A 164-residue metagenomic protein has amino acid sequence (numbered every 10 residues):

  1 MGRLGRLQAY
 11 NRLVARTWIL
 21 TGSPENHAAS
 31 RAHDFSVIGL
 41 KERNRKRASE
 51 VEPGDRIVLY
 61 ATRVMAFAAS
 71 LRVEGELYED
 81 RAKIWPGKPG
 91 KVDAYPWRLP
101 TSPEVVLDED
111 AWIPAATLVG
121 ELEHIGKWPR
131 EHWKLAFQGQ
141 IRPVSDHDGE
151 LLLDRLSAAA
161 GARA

Functional and structural regions predicted by a protein language model:
M1-P53, A61-V64, D146-L151, R155-A164: Compositionally biased, charged N-terminal/linker segments
P53-D55, W97: Short beta-strand or tight-loop elements that sit immediately N-terminal to catalytic metal-binding acidic residues
M65-S70: Short, Lys/Arg- and Gly-enriched loop/turn segments at beta-strand edges
V73-R142: Aromatic- and Lys/Arg-enriched surface recognition patch
